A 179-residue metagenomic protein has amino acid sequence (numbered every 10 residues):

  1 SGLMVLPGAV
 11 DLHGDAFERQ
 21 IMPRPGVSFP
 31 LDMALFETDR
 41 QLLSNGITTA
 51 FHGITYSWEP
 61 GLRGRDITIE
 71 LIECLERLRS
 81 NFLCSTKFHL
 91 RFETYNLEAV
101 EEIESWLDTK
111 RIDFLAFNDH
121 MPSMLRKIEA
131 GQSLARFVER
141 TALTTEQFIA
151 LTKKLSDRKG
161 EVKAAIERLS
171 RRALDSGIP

Functional and structural regions predicted by a protein language model:
L3-E70: Metal-associated gating/positioning segment near the N- to mid-region
S57-G61, R65-P179: Metal-coordinating catalytic core of metallo-dependent amide/deamination hydrolases
